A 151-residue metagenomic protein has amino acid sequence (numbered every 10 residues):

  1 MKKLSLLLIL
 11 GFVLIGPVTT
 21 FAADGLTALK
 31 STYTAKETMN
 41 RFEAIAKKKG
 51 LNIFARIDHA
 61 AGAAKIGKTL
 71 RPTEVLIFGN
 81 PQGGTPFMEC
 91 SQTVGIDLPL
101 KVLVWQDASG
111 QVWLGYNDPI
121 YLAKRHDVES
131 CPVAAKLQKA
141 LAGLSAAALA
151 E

Functional and structural regions predicted by a protein language model:
M1-L4: Positively charged n-region of N-terminal signal peptides that target proteins for export
L7-P17: Bacterial N-terminal signal peptides
F21-G50, A146-A147: Terminal, regulation- and interaction-focused segments at domain boundaries
T32-E37, F54, V128-A135: Soluble non-cytosolic domains of exported or imported proteins
T38, F42, H59, V133 (+1 more regions): Stable alpha-helical elements in mature extracytoplasmic
E43, K47, F54-L100, V104: Compact, glycine-rich, soluble single-domain proteins
K101-D127: Beta-strand/loop substructures that line and gate deep hydrophobic ligand-binding cavities in soluble
P119-E151: C-terminal partner/receptor-binding element of secreted or periplasmic proteins
